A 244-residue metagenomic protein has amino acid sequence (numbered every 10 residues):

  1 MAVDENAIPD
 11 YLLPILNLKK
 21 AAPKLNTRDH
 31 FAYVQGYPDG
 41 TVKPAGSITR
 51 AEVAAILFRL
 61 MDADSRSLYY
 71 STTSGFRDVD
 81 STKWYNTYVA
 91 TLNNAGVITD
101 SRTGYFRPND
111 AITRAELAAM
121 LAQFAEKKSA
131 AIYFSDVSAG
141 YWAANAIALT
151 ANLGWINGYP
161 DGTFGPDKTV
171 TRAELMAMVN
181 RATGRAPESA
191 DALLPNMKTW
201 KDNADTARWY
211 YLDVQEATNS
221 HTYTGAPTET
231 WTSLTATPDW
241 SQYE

Functional and structural regions predicted by a protein language model:
A2-T87, N94-A115, A122-A146, N152 (+2 more regions): Feature responds to low-complexity, polar/acidic, surface-exposed segments characteristic of secreted/exported proteins
